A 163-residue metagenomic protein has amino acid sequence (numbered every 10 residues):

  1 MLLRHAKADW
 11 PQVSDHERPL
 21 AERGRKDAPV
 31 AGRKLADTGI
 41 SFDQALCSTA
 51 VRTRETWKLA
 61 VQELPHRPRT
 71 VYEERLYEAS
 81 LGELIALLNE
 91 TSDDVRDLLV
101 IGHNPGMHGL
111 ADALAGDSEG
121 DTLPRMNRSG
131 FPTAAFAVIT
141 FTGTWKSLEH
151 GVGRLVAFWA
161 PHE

Functional and structural regions predicted by a protein language model:
M1-A79, E83, G116-D121, F131: Active-site-proximal alpha-helix that buttresses catalytic centers in soluble enzyme cores
K7, A50-R52, P105, G143 (+1 more regions): Short, glycine/serine-rich, charged loops/turns that create anion-binding and catalytic segments at active sites
Q12, L110, L148: Residues that scaffold the ATP/ADP-binding catalytic core of kinase and kinase-like folds
T38-I40, T91-R96: Glycine-rich phosphate-binding loop signature in dinucleotide/nucleotide-binding domains
I85-T91: Short, surface-exposed amphipathic charged segments that create phosphate/polyanion-binding patches used for binding
R96-A115: A glycine-rich beta-strand to alpha-helix segment that forms a phosphate/ribose-binding loop at ligand/cofactor sites
A115-R154, A160: Domain-level recognition of soluble alpha/beta enzyme cores, biased toward histidine phosphatases/phosphomutases
